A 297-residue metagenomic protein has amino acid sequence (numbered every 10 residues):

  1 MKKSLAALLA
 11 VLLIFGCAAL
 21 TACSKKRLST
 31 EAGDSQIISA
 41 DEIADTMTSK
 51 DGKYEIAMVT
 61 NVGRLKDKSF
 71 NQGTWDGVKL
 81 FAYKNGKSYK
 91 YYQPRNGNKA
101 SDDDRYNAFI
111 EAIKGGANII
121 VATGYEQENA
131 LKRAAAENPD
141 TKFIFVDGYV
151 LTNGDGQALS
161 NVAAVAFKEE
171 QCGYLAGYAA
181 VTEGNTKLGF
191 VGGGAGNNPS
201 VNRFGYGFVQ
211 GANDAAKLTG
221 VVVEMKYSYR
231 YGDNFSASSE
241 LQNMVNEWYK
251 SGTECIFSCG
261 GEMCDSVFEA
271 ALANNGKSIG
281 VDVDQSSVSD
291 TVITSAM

Functional and structural regions predicted by a protein language model:
M1, C23-S24: Generic N-terminal leader/processing signal
M1-L9: Bacterial N-terminal signal peptides that target proteins for export
A18-A22: C-terminal motif of bacterial Sec signal peptides marking the signal peptidase cleavage site
S24-M297: A residue-level marker of the well-folded mature domains of exported/periplasmic proteins
